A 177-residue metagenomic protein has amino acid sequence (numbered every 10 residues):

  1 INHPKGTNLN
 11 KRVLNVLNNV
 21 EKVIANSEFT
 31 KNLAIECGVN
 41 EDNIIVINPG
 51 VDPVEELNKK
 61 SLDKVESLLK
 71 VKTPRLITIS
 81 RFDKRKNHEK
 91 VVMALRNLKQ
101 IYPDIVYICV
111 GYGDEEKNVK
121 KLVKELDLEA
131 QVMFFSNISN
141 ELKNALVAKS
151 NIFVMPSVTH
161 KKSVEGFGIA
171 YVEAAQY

Functional and structural regions predicted by a protein language model:
I1-V16: Nucleotide-sugar donor phosphate/pyrophosphate-binding loop at the beta->alpha transition of glycosyltransferases
E21, A148-S163: Acidic donor-binding loop of glycosyltransferase active sites
F29, G50: Carbohydrate-associated surface elements
E56-K70: A short helix/loop element that forms part of the nucleotide-sugar donor recognition site in Leloir-type
L68-K86, V92-L95, I108: Conserved donor-binding/catalytic core segment of Leloir-type glycosyltransferases
I79-K84, G113, I138, T159: Short donor-sugar binding/catalytic loops of nucleotide-sugar-dependent glycosyltransferases, especially enzymes
K117, S139-S150, Q176: Short acidic alpha-helix that forms the nucleotide-activated donor recognition element in Leloir-type transferases
K120-I138, I152: Nucleotide-activated donor-binding/catalytic signature segment of Leloir-type glycosyltransferases, i.e., the conserved
